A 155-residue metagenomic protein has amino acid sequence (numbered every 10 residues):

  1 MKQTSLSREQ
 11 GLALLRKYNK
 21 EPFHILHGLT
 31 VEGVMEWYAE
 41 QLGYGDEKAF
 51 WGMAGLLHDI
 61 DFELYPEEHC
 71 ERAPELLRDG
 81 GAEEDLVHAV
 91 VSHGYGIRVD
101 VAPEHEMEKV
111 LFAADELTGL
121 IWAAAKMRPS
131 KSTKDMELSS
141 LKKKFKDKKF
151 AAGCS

Functional and structural regions predicted by a protein language model:
M1-Y65: Acidic/His-rich, divalent-metal-binding segments that scaffold phosphate/diphosphate chemistry
Y44-F150: Divalent metal-dependent catalytic cores for phosphoryl transfer on phosphate-bearing substrates
G153-S155: Short helix/strand-capping connector loops at secondary-structure junctions
